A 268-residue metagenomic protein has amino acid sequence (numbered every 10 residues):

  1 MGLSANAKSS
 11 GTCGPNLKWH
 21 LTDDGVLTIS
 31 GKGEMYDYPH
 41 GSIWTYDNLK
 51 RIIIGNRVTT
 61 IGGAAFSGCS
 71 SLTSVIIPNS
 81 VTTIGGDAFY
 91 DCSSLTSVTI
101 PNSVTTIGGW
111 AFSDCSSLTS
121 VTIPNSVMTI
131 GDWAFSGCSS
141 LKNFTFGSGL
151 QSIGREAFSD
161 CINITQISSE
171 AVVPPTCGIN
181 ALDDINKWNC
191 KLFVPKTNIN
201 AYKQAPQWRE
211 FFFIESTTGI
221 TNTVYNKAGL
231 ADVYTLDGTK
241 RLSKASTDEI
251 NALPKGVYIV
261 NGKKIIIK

Functional and structural regions predicted by a protein language model:
M1-A7: Sec-dependent, cleavable N-terminal signal peptides
A5, D23, N125, L236-G238 (+1 more regions): Short, ordered coil/turn segments that flank beta-strands lining enzyme active or ligand-binding pockets
A7-H20: Boundary/junction segments of secreted and surface-exposed precursor proteins
C13-G14, M35-Y46, I54: A composition-driven surface/loop motif
T22-G33, D47-T60, S70-T83, S93-T106 (+5 more regions): Structural signature of tandem-repeat unit edges
G62-S67, G85-Y90, G108-S113, G131-S136 (+2 more regions): Consensus positions within tandem repeat domains that build extended binding/scaffold surfaces
N180-D184, N200-F211: Short, aromatic/basic amphipathic alpha-helical patches
T218-K268: C-terminal outer-membrane/trafficking sorting elements
